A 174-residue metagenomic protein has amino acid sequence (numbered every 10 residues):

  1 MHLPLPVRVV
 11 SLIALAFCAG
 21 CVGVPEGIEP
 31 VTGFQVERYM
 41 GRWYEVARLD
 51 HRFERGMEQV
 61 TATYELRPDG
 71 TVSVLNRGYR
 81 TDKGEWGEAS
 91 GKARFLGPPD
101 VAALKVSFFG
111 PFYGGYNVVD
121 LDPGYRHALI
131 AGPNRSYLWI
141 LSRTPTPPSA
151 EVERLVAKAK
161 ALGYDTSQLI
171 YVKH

Functional and structural regions predicted by a protein language model:
M1-V10: Bacterial N-terminal signal peptides that target proteins for export
H2-L3, C21-H174: A beta-rich soluble binding module of mature secreted/lumenal proteins
